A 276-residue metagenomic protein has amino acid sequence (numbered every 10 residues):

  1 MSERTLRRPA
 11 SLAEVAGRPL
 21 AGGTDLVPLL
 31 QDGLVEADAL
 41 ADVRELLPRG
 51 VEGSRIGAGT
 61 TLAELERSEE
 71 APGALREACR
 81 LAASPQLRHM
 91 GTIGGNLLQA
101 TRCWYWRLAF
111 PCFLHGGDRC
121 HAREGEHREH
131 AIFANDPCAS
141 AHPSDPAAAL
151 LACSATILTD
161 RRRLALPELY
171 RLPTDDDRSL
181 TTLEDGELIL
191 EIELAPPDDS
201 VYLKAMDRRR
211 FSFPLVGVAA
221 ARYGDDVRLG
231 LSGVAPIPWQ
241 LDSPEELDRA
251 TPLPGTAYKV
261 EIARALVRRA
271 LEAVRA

Functional and structural regions predicted by a protein language model:
M1-A276: C-terminal structural segment of proteins
